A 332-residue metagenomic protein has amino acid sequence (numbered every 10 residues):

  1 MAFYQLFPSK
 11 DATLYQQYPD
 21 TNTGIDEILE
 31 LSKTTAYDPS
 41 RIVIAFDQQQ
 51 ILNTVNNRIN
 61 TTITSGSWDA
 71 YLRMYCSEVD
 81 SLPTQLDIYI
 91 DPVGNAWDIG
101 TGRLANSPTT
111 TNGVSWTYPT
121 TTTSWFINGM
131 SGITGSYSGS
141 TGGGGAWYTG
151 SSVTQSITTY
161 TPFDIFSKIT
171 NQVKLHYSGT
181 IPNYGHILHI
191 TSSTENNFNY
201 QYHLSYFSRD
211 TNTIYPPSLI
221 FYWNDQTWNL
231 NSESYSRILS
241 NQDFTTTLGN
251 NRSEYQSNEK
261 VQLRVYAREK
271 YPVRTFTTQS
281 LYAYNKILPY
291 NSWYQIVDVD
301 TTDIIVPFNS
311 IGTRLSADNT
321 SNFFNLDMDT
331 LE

Functional and structural regions predicted by a protein language model:
M1-E254, Y266, Q295, T301 (+1 more regions): Secreted, disulfide-rich extracellular signaling modules
T180-P182, S257-N258, P289-Y290: Short, well-ordered loop/turn elements at secondary-structure boundaries
S253-E254, A267-Y271, A283-K286: Extracellular acidic, Ser/Thr/Pro-rich low-complexity tracts
E259-V273: Beta-strand-rich structural segments
V273-D300: Short flexible loop/turn segments that cap and initiate beta-strands
F323-D327: Charged, long alpha-helical assembly modules
D329-E332: Surface-exposed, short loops/turns at beta-strand junctions within beta-sandwich domains
